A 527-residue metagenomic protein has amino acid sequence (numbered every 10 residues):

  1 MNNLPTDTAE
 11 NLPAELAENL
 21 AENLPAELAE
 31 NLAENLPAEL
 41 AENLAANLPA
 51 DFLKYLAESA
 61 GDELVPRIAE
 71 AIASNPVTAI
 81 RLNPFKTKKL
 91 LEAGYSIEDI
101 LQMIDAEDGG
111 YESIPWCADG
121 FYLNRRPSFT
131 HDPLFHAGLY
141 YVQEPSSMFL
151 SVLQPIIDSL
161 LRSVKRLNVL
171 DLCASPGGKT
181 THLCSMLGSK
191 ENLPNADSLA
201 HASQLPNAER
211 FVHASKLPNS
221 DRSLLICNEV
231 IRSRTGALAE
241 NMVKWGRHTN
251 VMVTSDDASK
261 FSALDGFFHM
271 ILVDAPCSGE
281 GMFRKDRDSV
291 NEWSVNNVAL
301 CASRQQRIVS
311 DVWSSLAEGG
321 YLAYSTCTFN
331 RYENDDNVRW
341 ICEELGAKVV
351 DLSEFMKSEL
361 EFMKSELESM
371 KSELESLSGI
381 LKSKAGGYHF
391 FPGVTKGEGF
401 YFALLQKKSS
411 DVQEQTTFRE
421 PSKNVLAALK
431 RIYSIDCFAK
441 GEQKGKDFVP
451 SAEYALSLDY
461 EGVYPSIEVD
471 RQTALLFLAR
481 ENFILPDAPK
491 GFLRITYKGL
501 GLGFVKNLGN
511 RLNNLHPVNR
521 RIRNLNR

Functional and structural regions predicted by a protein language model:
M1-P5, A41-T87, K396-R527: Polybasic, low-complexity RNA-engagement segments
L4-L44, L193-S220, K357-S372: Long, intrinsically disordered low-complexity tandem-repeat segments
T78-K88, L101-M148: Conserved AdoMet
K165-C173: Conserved class I S-adenosyl-L-methionine
T180-C184: Conserved SAM-dependent methyltransferase scaffold
V230-L264: S-adenosyl-L-methionine
S233, H269-D311, A323, C327-D335: Mobile active-site "lid"/loop adjacent to the S-adenosyl-L-methionine
S314, E318-G462: Substrate-binding/catalytic lobe of Class I Rossmann-like enzymes that use SAM or dcSAM, i.e., the mid-to-C-terminal
